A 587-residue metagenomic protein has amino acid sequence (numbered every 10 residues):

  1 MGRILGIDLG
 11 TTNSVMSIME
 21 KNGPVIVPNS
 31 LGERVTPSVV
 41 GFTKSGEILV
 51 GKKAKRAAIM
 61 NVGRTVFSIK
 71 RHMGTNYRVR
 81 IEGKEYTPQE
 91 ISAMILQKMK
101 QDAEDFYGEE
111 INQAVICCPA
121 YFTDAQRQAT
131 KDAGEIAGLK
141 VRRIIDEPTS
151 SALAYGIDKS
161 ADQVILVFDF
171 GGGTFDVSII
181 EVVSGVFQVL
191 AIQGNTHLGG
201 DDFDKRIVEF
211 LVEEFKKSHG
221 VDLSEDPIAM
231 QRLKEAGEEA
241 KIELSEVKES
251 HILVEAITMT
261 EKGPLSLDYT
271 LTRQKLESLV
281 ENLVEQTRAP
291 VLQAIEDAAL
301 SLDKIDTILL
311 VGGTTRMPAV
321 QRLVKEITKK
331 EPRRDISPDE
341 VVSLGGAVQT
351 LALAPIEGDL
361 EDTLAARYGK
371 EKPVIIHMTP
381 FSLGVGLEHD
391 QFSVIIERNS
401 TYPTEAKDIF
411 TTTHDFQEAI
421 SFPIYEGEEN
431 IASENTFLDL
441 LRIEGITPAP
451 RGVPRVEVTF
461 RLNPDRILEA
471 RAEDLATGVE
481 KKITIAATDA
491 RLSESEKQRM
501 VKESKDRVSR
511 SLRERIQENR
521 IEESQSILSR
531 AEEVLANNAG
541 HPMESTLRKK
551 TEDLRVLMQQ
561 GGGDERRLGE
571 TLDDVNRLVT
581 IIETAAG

Functional and structural regions predicted by a protein language model:
M1-T75, V79-E85, Q101-G587: Oxyanion-binding/catalytic loops of NTP- or PPi-dependent enzymes
